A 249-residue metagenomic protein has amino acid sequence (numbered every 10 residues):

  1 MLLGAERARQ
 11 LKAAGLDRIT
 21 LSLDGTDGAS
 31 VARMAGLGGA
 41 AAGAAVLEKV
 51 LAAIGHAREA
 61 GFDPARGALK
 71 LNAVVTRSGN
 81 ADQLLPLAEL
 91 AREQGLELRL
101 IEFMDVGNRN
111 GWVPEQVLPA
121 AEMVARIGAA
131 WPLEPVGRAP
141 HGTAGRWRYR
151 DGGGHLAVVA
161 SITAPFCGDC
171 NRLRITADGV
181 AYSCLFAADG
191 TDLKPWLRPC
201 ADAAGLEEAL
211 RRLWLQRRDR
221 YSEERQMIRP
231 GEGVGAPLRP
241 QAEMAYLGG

Functional and structural regions predicted by a protein language model:
M1-R18, L23-S30, A40-K49, A73-P86 (+1 more regions): Canonical radical SAM enzyme core domain
A5, D27-A35, G107-G111, D192-K194: A short acidic, helix-capping loop that chelates divalent metal ions and anchors anionic groups
R18-T20, A68-K70, E97: Structural preference for beta-strand elements that scaffold enzyme active sites
G28, G38, A53-L87, L100-G111: Conserved strand-turn element in the central/C-terminal portion of the radical SAM core barrel that lines
A32-A44, W112-E115: Short glycine-enriched, charge-decorated loop/helix-capping segments at active-site entrances that position
P86-E93, F103-G249: Auxiliary Fe-S-binding modules of radical SAM enzymes
